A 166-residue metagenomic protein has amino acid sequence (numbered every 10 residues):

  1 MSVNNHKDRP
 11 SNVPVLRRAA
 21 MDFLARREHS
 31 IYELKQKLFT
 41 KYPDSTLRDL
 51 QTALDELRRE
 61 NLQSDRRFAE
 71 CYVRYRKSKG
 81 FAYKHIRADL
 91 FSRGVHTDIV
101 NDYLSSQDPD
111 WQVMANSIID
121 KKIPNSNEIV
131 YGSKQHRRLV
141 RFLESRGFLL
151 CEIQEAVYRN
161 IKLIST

Functional and structural regions predicted by a protein language model:
M1-T166: An alpha-helical, amphipathic repeat domain used for nucleic-acid recognition, typified by the mTERF helical solenoid
